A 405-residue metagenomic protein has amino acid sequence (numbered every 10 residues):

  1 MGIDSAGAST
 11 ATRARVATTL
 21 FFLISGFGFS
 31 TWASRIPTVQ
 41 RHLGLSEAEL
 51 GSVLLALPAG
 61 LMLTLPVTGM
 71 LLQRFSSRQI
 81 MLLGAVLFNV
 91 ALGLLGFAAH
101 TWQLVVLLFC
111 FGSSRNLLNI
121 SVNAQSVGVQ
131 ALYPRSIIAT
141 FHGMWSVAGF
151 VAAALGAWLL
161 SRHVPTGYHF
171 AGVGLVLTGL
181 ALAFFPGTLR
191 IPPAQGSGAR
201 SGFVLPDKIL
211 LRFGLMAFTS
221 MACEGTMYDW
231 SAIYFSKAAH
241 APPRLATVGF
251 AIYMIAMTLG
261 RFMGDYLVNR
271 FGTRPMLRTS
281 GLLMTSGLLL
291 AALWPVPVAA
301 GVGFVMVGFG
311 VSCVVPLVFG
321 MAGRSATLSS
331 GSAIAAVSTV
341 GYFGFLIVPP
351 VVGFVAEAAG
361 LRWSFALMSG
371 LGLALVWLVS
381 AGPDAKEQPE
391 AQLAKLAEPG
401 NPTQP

Functional and structural regions predicted by a protein language model:
S34-A48, D229-L245: Short amphipathic helix-loop junctions that connect adjacent transmembrane helices in Major Facilitator Superfamily/SLC
G44, S76, F97-W102, H240 (+2 more regions): Helix-breaking motifs and short loop linkers at transmembrane-helix boundaries and internal kinks in secondary membrane
T64-S76, G260-G272, A356: Helix-to-loop junctions at the C-terminal end of transmembrane segments in multipass secondary transporters
T64-W102: Conserved MFS/SLC helix-loop-helix module at the cytosolic interface between two early adjacent transmembrane helices
Q79-G93, P275-L290: Structural signature of the two symmetry-related core transmembrane helices
F109-G143: Cytoplasmic helix-loop-helix junction between adjacent transmembrane helices in 12-TM secondary transporters
F141-L189: Helix-loop-helix hairpin linking two adjacent transmembrane segments in secondary transporters
Y168-F185, W363-A381: Symmetry-related core transmembrane helices of the 12-TM Major Facilitator Superfamily/SLC fold
